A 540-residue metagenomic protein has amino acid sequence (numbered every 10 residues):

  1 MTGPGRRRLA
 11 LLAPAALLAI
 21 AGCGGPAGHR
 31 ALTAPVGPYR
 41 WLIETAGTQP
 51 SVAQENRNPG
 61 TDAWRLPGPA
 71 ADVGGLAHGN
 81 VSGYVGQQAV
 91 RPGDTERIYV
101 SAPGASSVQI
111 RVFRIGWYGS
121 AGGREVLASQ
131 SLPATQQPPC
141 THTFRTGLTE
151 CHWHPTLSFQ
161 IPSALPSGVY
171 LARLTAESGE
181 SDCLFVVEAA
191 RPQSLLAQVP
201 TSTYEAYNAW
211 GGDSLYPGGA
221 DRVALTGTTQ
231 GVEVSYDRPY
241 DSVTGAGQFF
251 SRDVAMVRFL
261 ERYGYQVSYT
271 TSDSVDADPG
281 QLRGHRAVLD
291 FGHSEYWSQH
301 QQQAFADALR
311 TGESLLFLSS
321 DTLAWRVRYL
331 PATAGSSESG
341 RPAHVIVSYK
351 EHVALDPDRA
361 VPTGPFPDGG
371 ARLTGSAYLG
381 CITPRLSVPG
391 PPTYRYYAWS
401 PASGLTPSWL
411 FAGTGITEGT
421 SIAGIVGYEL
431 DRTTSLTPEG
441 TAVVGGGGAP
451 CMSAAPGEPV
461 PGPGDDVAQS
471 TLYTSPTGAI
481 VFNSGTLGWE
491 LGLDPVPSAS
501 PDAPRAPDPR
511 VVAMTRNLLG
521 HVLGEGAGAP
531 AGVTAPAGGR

Functional and structural regions predicted by a protein language model:
M1-L12: Bacterial N-terminal signal peptides that target proteins for export
L12-A21: Bacterial N-terminal signal peptides
I20-V36: C-terminal region of N-terminal signal peptides and the immediate post-cleavage residues of exported proteins
R40-N80: Proline/serine/threonine-rich low-complexity linkers at boundaries of modular beta-sandwich domains
S82-S107, R111-Y118, G123-F185: Ligand-binding face of N-terminal immunoglobulin V-set domains in extracellular IgSF glycoproteins
A105, R111-G119, G123-S131, E177-L282: Aromatic-Pro/Gly-enriched surface loop or interdomain linker that acts as a lid/target-recognition segment
Q136-C151, S158-Q160, A164-P166, G245-P331 (+2 more regions): Helical hinge/lid and interdomain linker segments adjacent to catalytic or ligand-binding clefts that mediate domain
P342-P497, P507, V511, H521-G526: Glycine-rich, aromatic-lined ligand/substrate-binding cores of catalytic and carbohydrate-binding domains
